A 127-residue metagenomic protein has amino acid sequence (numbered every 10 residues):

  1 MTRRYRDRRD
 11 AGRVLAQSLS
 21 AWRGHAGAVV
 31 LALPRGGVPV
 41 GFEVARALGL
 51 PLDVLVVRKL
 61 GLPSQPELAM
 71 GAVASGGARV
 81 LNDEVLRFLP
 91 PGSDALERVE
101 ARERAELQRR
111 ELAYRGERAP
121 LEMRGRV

Functional and structural regions predicted by a protein language model:
M1-V127: PRPP-associated nucleotide enzymes
